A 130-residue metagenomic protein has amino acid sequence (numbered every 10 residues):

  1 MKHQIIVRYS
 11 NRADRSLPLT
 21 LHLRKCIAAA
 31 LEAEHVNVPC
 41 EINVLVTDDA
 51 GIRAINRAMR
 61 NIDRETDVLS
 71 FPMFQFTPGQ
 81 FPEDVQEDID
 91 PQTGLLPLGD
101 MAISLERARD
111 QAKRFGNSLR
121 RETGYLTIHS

Functional and structural regions predicted by a protein language model:
M1-T123: An acidic/histidine-cluster motif and surrounding catalytic segment that typifies divalent-metal-assisted enzyme active
L126, S130: Catalytic glutamate of the conserved HExxH
